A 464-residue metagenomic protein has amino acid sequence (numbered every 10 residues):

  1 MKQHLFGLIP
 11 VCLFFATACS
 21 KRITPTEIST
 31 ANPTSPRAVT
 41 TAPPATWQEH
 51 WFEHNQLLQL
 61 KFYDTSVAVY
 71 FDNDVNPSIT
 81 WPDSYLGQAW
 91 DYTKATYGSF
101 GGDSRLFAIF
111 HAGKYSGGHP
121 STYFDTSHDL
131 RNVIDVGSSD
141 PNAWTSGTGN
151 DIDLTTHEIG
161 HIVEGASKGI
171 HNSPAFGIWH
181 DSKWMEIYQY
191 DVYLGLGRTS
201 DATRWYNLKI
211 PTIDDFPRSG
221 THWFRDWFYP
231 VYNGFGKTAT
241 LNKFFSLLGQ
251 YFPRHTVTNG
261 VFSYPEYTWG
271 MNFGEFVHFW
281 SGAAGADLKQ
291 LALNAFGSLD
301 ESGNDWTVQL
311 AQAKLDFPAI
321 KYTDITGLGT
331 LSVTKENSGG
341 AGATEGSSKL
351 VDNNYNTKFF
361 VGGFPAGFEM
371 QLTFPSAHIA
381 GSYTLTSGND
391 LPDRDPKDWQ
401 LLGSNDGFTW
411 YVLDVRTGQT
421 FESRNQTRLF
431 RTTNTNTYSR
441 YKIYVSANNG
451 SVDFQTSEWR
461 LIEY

Functional and structural regions predicted by a protein language model:
K2-H50: Bacterial Sec-dependent N-terminal signal peptides
E27-P44, A311-T334, I462-Y464: Low-complexity, Pro/Thr/Ser/Gly/Ala-rich linker/spacer regions in secreted, extracellular modular proteins
A38-T126, I152: Zn2+-dependent metallopeptidase catalytic core
H128-P211: Zinc-dependent metallopeptidase catalytic helix centered on the HExxH motif and its immediate flanking segment
A175-F176, P217-G220, D390-D393, G450: Short consensus segments that form the blades of beta-propeller domains, in both extracellular/periplasmic
D191-S219, Y232-P253: Short helix/loop segments within enzyme catalytic domains that coordinate or immediately flank catalytic cofactors
V257-G329: Beta/coil-rich, acidic/histidine-enriched accessory regions frequently appended to metallopeptidases
G340-D414, R424-Y464: Aromatic, loop-rich ligand-recognition surfaces of beta-strand-rich domains
